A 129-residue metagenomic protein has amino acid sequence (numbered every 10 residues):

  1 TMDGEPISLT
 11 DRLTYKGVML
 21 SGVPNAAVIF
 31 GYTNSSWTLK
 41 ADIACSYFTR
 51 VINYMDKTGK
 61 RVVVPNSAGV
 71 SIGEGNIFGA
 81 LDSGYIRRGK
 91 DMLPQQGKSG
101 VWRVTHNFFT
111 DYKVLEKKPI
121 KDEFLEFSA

Functional and structural regions predicted by a protein language model:
T1-W37: Glycine-rich loop(s) and the adjacent beta-strand/alpha-helix scaffold that form part
T14, A27-A129: C-terminal, flexible cofactor-proximal segment of oxidoreductases
